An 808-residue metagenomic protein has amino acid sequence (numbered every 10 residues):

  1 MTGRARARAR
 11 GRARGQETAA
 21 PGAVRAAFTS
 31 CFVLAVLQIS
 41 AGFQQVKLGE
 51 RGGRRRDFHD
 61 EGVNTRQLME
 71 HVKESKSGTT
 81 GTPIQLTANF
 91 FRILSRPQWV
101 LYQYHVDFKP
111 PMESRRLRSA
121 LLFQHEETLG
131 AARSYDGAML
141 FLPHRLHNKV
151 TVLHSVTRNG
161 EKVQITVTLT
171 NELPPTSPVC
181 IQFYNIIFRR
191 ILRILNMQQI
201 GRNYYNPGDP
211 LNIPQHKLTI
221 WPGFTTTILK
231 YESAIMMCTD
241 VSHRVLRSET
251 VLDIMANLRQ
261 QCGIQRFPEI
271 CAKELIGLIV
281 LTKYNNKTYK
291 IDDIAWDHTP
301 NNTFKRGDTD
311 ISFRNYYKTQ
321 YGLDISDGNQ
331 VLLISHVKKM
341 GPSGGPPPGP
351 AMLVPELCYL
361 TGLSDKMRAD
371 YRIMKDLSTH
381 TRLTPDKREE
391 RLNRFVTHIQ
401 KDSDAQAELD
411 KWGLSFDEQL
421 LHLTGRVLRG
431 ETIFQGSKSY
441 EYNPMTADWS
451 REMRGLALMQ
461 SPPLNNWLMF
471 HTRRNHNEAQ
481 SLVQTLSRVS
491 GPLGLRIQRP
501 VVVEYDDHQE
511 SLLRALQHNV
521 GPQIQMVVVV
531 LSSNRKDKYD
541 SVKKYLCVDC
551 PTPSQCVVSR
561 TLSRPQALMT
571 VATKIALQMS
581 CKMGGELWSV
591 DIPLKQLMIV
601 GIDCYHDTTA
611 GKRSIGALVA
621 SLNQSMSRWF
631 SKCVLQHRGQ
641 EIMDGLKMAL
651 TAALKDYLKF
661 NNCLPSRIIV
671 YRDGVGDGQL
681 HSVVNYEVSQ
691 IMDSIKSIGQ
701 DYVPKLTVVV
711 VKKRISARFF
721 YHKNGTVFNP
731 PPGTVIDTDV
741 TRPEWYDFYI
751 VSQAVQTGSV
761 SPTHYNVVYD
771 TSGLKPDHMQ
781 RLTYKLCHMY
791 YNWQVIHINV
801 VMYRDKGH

Functional and structural regions predicted by a protein language model:
T2-H808: Long, low-complexity, intrinsically disordered terminal regions
